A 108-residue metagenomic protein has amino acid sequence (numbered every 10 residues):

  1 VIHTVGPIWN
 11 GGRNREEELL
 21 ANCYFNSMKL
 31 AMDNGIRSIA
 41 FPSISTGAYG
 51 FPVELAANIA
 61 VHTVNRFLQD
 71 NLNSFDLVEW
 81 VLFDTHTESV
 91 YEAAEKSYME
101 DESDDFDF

Functional and structural regions predicted by a protein language model:
V1-P7: Glycine/small-residue-rich phosphate/adenosyl-binding loop
I8-F108: Phosphate/ribose-phosphate-bearing ligand recognition and processing surfaces, centered on ADP-ribose/NAD(+/P+) systems
